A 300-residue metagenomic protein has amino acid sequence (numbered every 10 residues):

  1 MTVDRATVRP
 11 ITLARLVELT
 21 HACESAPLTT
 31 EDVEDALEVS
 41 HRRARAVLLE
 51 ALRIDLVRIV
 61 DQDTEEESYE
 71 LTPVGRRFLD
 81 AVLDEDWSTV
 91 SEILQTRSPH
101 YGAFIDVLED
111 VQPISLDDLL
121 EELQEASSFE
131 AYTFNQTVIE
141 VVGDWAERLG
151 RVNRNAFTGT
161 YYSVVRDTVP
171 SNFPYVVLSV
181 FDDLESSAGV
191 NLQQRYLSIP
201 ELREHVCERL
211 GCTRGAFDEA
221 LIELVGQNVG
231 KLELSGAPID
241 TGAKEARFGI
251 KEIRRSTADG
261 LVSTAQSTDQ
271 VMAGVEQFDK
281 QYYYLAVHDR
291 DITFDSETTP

Functional and structural regions predicted by a protein language model:
M1-E219: Donor-sugar nucleotide-binding helix/loop cap in glycosyltransferases
A216-E223, N228-P300: Long, low-complexity, charge-rich intrinsically disordered regions
